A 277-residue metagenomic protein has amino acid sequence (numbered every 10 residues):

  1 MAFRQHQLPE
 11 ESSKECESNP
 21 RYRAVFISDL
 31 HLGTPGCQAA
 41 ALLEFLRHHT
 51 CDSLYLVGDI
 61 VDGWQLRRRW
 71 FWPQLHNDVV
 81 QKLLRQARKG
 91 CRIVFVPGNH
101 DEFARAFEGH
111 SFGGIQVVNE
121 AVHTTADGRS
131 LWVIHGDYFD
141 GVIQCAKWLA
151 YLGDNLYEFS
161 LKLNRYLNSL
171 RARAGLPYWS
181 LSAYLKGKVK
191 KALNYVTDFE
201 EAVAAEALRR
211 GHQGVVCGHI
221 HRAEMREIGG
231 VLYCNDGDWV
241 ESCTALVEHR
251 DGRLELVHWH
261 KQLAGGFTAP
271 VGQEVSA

Functional and structural regions predicted by a protein language model:
A2-F3, E17-R23, T34-A126: Core catalytic region of metal-dependent phosphoesterases/phosphodiesterases, especially metallo-beta-lactamase-like
F3-R4, S12, D238-A277: Long, positively charged, glycine-interspersed low-complexity recognition regions
R23-H31, Q65-R69, Y184-K191: Short, basic, glycine/proline-bearing loop/turn elements
A24-F26, L54-L56, W132, V216: Residue-level marker for buried hydrophobic side chains located in beta-strands that build the well-ordered beta-sheet
D29, G58-D59, G98, H135 (+2 more regions): Active-site glycine-centered loops adjacent to acidic/histidine catalytic or metal-binding residues that shape
Q65-R67, R105-F107, I143-Q144, M225-E227 (+2 more regions): Short glycine-/acidic-enriched loop or helix-start segments at secondary-structure transitions that form or flank
G113-E120, W132, D137, G141-Y151 (+2 more regions): Conserved beta-sheet core of the metallophosphoesterase superfamily
I134-F199: Active-site-proximal loop/helix segment associated with metal-binding centers of metalloenzymes
